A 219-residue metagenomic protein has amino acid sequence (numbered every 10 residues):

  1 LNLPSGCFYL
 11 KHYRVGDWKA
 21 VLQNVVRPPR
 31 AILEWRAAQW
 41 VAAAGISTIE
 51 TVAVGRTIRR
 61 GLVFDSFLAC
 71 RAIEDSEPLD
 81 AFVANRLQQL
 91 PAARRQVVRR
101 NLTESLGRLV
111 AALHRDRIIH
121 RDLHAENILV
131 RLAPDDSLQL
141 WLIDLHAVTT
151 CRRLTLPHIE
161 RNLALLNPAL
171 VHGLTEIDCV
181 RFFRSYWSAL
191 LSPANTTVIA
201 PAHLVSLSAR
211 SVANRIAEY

Functional and structural regions predicted by a protein language model:
L1-A92, R108-D116, H120, L207-R210 (+2 more regions): Conserved ATP-binding subdomain of kinase catalytic cores across diverse folds
V25-R27, V97-V98, V171: A generic structural signal for short
P29-R30, N101, L174: Residues that cap or flank secondary-structure elements
L33, S105, N162: Charged catalytic carboxylate motif
V97-L109: Conserved alphaE helix
L123-V130: Hydrophobic residue at the +6 position relative to the catalytic HRD Asp in the kinase catalytic loop
V130-S137: Activation-loop N-terminal segment of eukaryotic-like protein kinases
L138-A217: C-lobe/activation-segment region of protein kinase-like
